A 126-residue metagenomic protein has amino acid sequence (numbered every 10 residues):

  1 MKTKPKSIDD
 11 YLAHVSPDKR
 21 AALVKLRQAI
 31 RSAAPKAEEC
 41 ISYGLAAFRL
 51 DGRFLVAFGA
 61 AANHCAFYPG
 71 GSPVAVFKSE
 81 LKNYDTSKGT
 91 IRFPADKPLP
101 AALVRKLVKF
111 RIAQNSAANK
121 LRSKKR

Functional and structural regions predicted by a protein language model:
M1-R126: Charge-dense, helix-prone N-terminal extensions
